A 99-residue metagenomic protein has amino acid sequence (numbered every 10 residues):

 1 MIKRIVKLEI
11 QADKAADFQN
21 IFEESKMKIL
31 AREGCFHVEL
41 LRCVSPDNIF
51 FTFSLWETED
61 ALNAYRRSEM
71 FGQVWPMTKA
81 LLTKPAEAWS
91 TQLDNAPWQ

Functional and structural regions predicted by a protein language model:
I2, E39-P46, P76-Q99: Glycine-rich beta-strand-turn "strand-cap" elements at beta-sheet edges
I2-E9, E39-R66: Short, well-ordered beta-strand segments in beta-rich or mixed alpha/beta enzyme and ligand-binding folds
I2-F36: N-terminal first-folded block
I10-A12, T58, Q92-N95: Non-catalytic surface loops within mature trypsin-like serine protease
D17, V44-P46, M70: Residues at the start of alpha-helices and the adjacent loop-to-helix junctions
E24-F36, L55-W89: An amphipathic, aromatic/His-enriched active-site/gating alpha helix that lines ligand/cofactor pockets
